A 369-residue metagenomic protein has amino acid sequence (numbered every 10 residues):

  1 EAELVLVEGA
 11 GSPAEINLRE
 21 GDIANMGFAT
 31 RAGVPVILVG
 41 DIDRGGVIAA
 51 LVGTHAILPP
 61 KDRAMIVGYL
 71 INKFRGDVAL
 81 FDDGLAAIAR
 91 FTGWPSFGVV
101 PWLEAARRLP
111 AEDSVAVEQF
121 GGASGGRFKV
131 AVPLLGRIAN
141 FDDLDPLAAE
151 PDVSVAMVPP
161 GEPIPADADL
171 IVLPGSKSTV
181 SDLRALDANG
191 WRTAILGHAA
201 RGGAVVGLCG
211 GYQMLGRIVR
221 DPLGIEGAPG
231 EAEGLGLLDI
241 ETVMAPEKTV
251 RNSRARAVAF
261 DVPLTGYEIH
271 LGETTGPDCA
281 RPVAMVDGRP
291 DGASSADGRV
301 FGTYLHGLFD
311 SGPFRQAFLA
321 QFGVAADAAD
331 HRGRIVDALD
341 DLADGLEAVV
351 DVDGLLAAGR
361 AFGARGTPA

Functional and structural regions predicted by a protein language model:
E1-A10: Phosphate-binding/switch loop-helix module in NTP-utilizing enzymes
A2-E3, A166-L173: Short acidic/histidine-rich motifs immediately flanking catalytic phosphotransfer sites in two-component signaling
A10, V172-S176: Short glycine-/small-residue-rich Rossmann-like dinucleotide-binding loops
G11-E15, G33-L51: Conserved Switch II/interswitch segment of TRAFAC-class P-loop GTPases
R19-E20, D41, I48-A156, P160-A168 (+4 more regions): C-terminal lobe/tail of nucleotide-utilizing enzymes
G27-F28, I88, G197: Hydrophobic/aromatic ligand-binding patch that stacks against planar heteroaromatic rings of cofactors or nucleotides
A32-V36, A64-I66, E233: Short glycine-/polar-rich loops that comprise or flank the Walker A/P-loop and associated switch/sensor motifs
K177-T265: Cysteine-nucleophile active-site neighborhood
